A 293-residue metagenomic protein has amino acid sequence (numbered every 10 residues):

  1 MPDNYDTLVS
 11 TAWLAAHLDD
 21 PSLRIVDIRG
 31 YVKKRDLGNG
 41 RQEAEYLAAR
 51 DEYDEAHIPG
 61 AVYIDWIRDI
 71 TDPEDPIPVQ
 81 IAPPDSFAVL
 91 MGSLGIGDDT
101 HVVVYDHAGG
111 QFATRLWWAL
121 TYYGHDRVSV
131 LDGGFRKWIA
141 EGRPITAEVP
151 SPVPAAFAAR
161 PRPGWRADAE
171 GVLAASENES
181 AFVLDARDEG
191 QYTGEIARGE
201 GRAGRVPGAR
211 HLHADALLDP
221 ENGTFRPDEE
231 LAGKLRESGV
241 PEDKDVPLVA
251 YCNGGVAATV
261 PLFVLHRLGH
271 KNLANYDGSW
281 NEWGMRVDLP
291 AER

Functional and structural regions predicted by a protein language model:
M1-R293: Cytosolic catalytic domains that perform sulfur/thiol-centered chemistry
